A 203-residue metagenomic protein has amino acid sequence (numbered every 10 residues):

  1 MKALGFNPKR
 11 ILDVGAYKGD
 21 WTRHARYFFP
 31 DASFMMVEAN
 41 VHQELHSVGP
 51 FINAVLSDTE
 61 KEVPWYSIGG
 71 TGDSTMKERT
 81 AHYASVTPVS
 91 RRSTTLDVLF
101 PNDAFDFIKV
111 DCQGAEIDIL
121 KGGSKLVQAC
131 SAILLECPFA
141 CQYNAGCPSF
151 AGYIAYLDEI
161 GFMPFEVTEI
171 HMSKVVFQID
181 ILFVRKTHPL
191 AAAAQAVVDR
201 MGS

Functional and structural regions predicted by a protein language model:
M1-S203: Phosphate/nucleotide-binding beta-alpha loop and adjacent structural elements of enzyme active sites
